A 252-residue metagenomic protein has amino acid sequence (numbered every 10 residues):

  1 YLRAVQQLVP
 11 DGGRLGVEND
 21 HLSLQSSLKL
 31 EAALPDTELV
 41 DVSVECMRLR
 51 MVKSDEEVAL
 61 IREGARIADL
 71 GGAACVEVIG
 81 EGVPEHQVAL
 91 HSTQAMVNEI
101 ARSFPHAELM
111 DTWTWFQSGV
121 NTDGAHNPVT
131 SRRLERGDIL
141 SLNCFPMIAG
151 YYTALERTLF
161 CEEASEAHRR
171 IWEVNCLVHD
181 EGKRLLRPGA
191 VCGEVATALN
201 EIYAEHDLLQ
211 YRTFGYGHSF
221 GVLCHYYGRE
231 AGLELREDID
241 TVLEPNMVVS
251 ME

Functional and structural regions predicted by a protein language model:
Y1-E252: Active-site neighborhoods and metal-handling regions in enzymes and metal-associated proteins
